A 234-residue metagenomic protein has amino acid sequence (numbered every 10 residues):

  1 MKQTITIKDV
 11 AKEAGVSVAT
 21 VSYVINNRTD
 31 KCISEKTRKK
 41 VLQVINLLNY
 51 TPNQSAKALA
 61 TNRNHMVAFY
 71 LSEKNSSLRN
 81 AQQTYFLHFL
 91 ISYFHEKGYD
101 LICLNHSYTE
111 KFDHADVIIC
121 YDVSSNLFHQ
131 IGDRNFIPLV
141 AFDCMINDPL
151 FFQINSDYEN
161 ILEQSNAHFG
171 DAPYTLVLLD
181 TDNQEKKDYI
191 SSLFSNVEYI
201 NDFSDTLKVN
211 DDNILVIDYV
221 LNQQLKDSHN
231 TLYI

Functional and structural regions predicted by a protein language model:
M1-A60: N-terminal helix-turn-helix DNA-binding module of bacterial transcription factors
V10, V41, V67, L90 (+2 more regions): Hydrophobic structural packing positions in well-ordered secondary structure
S22, L59-N75, P173-D180: Short beta-strand segments enriched in small/hydrophobic residues
L47-N53, Y99-L104, I200: Short gly/ser/thr-rich secondary-structure transition/capping motifs
M66, V117, N213-I214: Structural motif
S72-Q164: Alpha-helical recognition/docking segments in bacterial nutrient-uptake and carbohydrate-utilization systems
Y93, R134-A141, M145-I234: Bacterial carbohydrate/catabolite-sensing allosteric modules
